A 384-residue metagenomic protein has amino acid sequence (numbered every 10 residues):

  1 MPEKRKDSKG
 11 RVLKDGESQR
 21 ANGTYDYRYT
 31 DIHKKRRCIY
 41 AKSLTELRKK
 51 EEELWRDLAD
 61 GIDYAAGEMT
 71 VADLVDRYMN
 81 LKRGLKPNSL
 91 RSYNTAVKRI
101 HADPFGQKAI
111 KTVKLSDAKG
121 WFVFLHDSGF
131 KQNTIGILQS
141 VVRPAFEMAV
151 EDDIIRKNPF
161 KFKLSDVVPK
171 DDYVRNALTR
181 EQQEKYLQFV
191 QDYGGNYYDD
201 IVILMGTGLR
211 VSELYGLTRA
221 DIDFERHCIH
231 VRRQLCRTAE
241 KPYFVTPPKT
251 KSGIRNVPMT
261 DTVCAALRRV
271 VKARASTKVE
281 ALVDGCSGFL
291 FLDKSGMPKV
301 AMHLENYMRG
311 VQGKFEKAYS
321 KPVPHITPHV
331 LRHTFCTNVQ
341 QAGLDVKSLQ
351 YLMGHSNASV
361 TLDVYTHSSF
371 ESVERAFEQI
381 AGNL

Functional and structural regions predicted by a protein language model:
M1-N80, K98, G120, M148 (+3 more regions): Basic/aromatic DNA-contact patch characteristic of tyrosine site-specific recombinases
Y27, A118, V142-F146, L214 (+5 more regions): Short, basic/aromatic-rich helical patch in the C-terminal catalytic core of site-specific tyrosine
D31, R36-L44, M79-I154, D172 (+2 more regions): N-terminal core-binding DNA-recognition domain of tyrosine site-specific recombinases/integrases
Q132, Q188-Y197, T207, V257 (+4 more regions): Short, basic (Lys/Arg/His-rich) helix/loop patches that form interaction surfaces in the mid-to-C-terminal regions
G136-L138, E151, I155-L217, E225 (+3 more regions): Basic, Lys/Arg- and aromatic-enriched nucleic-acid-binding interface segment
L164-S165, L217-A275: Conserved tyrosine-mediated DNA breakage-rejoining catalytic core shared by Y-recombinases
K185-F189, E240-V245, A342, D363 (+1 more regions): DNA/chromatin major-groove-contacting recognition/catalytic segments
D221-C228, L344-V364: Short, polar N-cap/turn motifs at the start of nucleic acid-interacting alpha helices
